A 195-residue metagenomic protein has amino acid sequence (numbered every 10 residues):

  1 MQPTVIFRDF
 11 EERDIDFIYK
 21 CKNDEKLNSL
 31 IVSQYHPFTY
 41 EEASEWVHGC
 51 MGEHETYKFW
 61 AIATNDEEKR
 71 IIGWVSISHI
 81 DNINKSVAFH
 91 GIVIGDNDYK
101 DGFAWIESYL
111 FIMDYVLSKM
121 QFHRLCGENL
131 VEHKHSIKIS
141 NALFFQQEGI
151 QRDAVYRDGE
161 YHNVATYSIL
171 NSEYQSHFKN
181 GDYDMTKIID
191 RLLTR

Functional and structural regions predicted by a protein language model:
M1-I6, F10-D14, N23, R70-R195: Acyl-donor (CoA/ACP) binding surface of acyl/acetyltransferases
V5, I18, Y57-W60: Short loop/turn microsegments at loop-to-beta-strand junctions
I18-N23, A43, V47, Y109: Hydrophobic alpha-helical core bundles mediating ligand binding, dimerization, or RNAP-core interactions
K26-H48: Conserved GNAT-fold acetyl-CoA-binding loop/helix
S29-I31, F59, H177: Short, hydrophobic secondary-structure boundary micro-motifs
H48-A61: A short helix-loop-beta-strand connector motif used in the catalytic cores of GNAT acetyltransferases and, in some
E53-H54, T64-N65, D81: Acidic/polar residues at beta-strand termini and the immediately following turn/coil
K58-G73: Conserved beta-hairpin
